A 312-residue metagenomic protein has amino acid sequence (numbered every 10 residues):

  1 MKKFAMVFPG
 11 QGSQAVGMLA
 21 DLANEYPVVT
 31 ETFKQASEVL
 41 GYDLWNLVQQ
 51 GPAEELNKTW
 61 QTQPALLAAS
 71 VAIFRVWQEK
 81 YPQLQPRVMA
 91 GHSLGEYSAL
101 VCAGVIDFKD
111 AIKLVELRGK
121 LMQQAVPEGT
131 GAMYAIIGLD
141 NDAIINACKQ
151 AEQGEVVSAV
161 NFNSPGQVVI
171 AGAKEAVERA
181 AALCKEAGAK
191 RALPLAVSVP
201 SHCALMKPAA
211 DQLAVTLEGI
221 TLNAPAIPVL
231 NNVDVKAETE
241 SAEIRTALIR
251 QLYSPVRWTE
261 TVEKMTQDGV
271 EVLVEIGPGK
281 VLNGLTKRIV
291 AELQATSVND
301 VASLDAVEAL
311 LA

Functional and structural regions predicted by a protein language model:
M1-K2, A312: Short, Lys/Arg-enriched, disordered terminal segments
K2-I144, L195, V272-A302: FabD-like malonyl-/acyl-CoA
Q11-S13, A103-S254: Alpha/beta catalytic cores of group-transfer enzymes, especially the acyltransferase/condensing modules of polyketide
A23-N24, Q150-E152, K185-A187, R288-A291 (+1 more regions): Short, solvent-exposed amphipathic alpha-helical segments in soluble enzyme and RNA/protein-processing domains
K185, T266-G269: Non-catalytic positions within long, well-ordered alpha-helices that form the structural scaffold/packing of enzyme
D234, Q294-A312: Short, flexible loop segments at boundaries between secondary-structure elements
T259-E263: Short hydrophobic/charged patches on amphipathic alpha-helices used for structural packing and interfaces
